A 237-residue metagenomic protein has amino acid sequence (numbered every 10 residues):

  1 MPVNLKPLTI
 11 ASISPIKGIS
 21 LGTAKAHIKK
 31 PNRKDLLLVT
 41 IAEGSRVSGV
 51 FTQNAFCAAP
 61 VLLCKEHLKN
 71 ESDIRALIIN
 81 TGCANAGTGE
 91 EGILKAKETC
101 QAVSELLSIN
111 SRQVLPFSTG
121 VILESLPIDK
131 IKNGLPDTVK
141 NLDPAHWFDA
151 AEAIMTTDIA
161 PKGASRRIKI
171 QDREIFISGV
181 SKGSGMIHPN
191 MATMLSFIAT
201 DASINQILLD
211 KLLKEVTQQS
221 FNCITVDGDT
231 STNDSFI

Functional and structural regions predicted by a protein language model:
M1-N54: N-terminal amphipathic/basic leader segments beginning at the initiator methionine
L37-T40, P60-L62, L77-N80, L115: Short, conserved beta-strand segments within well-ordered enzyme catalytic domains that often line or immediately flank
S45, G82-A86: A short, flexible beta-alpha/helix-coil linker loop
Q53-L62, G89-E98: Glycine-rich anion/phosphate-binding loops
L68: Short acidic-hydrophobic catalytic motif
R75-G82, Q113-T119, S235-I237: Glycine- and acidic-rich phosphate- and metal-coordinating loops
K97, A102-F221, S231: Glycine-rich, mobile lid/loop segments that gate access to catalytic sites or pores
